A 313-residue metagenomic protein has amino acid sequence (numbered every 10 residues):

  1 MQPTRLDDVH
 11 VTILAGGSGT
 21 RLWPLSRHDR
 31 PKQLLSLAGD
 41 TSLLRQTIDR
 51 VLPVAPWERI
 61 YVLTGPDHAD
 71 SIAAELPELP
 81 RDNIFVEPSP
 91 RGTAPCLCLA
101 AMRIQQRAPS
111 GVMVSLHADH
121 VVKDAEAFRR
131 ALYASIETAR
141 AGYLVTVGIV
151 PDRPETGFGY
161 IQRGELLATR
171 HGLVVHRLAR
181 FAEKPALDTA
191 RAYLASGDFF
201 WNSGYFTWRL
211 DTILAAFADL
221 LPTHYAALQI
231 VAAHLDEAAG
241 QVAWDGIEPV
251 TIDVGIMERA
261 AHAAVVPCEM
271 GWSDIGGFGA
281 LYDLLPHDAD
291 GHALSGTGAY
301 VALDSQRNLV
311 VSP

Functional and structural regions predicted by a protein language model:
M1-D8, W208-P313: Left-handed beta-helix
M1-I13, T20-H28, S36-H117, V121-Y133: Conserved N-terminal catalytic core of the sugar/cofactor nucleotidyltransferase
L6-V9, W57-E58, P80-R81, A108-G111 (+7 more regions): Short coil/turn connectors at secondary-structure junctions
V62, F85-V86, V114-S115, V145-I149 (+2 more regions): General beta-strand structural signal in soluble alpha/beta enzymes
T64, L116, P185, W208 (+1 more regions): A conserved hydrophobic position in a structured secondary element of the catalytic/binding core that shapes
H120-V122, P151, W272: Short histidine/acidic/glycine/proline-rich micro-motifs that form metal- and phosphate-coordinating active-site loops
D124-W244, A264: Conserved core of the sugar-phosphate nucleotidyltransferase
